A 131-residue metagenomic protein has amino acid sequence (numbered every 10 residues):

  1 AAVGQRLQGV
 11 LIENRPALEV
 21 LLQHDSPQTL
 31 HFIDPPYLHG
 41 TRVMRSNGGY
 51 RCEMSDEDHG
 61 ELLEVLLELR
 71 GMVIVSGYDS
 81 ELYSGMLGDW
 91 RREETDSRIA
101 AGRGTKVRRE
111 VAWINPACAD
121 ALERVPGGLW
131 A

Functional and structural regions predicted by a protein language model:
A1-N47, E64, E68: SAM-dependent nucleic-acid methyltransferase catalytic core
C52-A131: Long, positively charged, glycine-interspersed low-complexity recognition regions
